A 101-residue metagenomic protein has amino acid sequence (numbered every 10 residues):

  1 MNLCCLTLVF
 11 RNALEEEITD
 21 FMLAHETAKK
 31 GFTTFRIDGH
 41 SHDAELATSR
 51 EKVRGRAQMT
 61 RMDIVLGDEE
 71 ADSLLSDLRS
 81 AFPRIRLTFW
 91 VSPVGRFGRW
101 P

Functional and structural regions predicted by a protein language model:
M1-P101: Positively charged, small/polar-rich N-terminal and surface patches that mediate targeting and assembly and bind
